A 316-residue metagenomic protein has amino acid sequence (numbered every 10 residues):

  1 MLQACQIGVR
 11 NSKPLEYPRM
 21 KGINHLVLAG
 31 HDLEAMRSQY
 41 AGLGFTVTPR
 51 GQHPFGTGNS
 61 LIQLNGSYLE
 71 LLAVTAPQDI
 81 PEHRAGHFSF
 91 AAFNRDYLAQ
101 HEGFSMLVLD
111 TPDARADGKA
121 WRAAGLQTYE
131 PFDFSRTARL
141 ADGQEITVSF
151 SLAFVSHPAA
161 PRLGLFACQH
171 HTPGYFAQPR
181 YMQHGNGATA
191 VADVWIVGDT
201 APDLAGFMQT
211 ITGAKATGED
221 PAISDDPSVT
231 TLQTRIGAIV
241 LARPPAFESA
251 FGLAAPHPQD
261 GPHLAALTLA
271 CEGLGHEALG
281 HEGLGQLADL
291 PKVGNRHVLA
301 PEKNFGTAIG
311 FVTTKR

Functional and structural regions predicted by a protein language model:
E16-I23, A29-T48, L64-D133, L140-R316: Glyoxalase I/VOC metalloenzyme domain signal
T46-S60, A138: Short, surface-exposed recognition loops and adjoining beta-strand edges that mediate ligand/DNA contacts, enriched
